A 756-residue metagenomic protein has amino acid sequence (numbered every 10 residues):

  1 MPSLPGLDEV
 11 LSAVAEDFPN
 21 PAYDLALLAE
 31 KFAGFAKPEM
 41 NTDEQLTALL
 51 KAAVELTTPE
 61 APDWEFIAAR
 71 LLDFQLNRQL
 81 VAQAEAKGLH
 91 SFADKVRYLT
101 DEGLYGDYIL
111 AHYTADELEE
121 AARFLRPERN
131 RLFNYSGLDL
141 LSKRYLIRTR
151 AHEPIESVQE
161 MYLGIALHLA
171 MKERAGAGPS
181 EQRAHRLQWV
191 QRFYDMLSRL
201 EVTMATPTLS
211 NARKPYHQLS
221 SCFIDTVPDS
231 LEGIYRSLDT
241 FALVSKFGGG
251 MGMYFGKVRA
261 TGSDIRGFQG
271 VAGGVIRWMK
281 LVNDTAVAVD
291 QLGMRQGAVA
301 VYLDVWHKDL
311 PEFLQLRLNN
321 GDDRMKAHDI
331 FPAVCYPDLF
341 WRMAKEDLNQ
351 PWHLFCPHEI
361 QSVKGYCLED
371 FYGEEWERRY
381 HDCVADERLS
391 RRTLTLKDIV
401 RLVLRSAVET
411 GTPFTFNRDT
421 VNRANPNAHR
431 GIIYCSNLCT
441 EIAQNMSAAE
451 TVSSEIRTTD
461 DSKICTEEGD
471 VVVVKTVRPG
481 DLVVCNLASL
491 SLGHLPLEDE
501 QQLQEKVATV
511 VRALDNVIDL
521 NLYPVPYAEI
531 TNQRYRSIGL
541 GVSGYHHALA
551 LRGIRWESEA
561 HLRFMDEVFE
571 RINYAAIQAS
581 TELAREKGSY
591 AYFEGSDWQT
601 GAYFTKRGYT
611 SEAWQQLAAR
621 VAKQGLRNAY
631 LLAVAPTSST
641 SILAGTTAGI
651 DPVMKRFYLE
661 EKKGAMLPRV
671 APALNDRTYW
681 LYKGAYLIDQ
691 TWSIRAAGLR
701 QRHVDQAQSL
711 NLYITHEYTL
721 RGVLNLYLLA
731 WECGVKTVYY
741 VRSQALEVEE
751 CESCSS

Functional and structural regions predicted by a protein language model:
M1-E156: Often metal-dependent polyanion-binding catalytic scaffolds in large enzymes
D24-T42, A260-V299, P479-V484, L497-L522 (+4 more regions): A structural-propensity feature for long, helix-poor, extended segments
M40, Q45, E55, F133-L146 (+4 more regions): Core structural elements
W64-V96, Y336, V421-S453, I538 (+5 more regions): Terminal amphipathic helices with adjacent charged low-complexity linkers/tails
V81-E128, P179, S220-S489, P496-L497 (+4 more regions): Active-site cavity-forming subdomains of large catalytic enzyme subunits
T114, L118-A122, N130-D139, T440-Q444 (+6 more regions): Catalytic alpha/beta core of large soluble enzyme barrels
E153-E232, R379-R405, T410-T415, F569-A619: Gly/Pro-rich turn-and-neighbor structural signature
M196-R199, P207, L238, K506-E529 (+2 more regions): Internal maturation/activation junctions in enzymes
